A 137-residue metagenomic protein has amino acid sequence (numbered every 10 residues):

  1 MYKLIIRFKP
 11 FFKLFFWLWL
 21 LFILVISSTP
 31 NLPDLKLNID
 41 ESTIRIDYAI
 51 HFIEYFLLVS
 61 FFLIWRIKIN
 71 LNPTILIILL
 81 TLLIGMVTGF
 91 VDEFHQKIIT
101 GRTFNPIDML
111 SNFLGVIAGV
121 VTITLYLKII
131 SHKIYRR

Functional and structural regions predicted by a protein language model:
M1-W65, T81: "…centered on the first transmembrane helix and the immediately adjacent amphipathic helix/loop
P10-L14, I69-L79, P106: Membrane-helix interface segments
L18-S27, I77-K97: Small-polar-interrupted transmembrane alpha-helices in polytopic inner-membrane proteins
T29-P30, I67, T100, L127: Short helix-capping/hinge motifs at transmembrane helix termini and TM-loop junctions
L37, G89-F113: Interfacial helix-loop-helix junctions of multi-pass membrane proteins
I53-I69, L114-I130: Membrane-interfacial alpha-helical segments at the cytosolic side of multi-pass membrane proteins
H132-R137: Short, charged juxtamembrane terminal tails flanking transmembrane helices
